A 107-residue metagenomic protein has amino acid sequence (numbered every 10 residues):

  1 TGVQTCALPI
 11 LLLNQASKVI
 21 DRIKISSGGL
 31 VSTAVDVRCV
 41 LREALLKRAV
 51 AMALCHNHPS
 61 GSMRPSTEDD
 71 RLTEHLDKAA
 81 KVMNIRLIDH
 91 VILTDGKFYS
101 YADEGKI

Functional and structural regions predicted by a protein language model:
T1-L8: Short, small-residue-biased leader/transition segments that mark boundaries at the very start of proteins
L12, A16, S26-I107: Active-site-proximal loop/helix of nucleotide/amide-processing enzymes and allied scaffolds
